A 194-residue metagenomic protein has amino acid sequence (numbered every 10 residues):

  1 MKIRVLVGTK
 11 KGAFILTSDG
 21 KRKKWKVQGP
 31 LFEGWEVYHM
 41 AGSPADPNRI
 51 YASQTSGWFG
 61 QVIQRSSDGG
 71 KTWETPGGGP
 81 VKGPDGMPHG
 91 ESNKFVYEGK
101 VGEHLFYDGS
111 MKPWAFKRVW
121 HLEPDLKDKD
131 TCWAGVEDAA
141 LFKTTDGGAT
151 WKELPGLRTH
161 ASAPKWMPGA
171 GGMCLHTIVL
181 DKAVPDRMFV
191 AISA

Functional and structural regions predicted by a protein language model:
M1-A194: Extracellular glycan-interacting surfaces
